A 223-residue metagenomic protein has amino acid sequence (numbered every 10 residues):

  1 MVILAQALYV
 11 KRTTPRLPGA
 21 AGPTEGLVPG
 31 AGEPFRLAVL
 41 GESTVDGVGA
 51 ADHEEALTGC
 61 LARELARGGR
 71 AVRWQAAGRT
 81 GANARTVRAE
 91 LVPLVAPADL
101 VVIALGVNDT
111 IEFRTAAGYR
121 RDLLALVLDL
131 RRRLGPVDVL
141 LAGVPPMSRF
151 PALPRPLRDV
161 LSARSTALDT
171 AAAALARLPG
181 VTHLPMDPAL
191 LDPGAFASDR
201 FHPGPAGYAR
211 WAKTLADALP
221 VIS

Functional and structural regions predicted by a protein language model:
M1-A38, A216, P220-S223: N-terminal secretory targeting modules
R36-A38, T44-D122: Conserved SGNH/GDSL esterase-like catalytic core that processes O-acyl groups on lipids and polysaccharides
H53, R114-D122, P156-R164, D199 (+1 more regions): Alpha-helix N-cap and loop-to-helix initiation/capping positions
A104, A142-G143: Alpha/beta-hydrolase-fold catalytic nucleophile elbow
L123-L128, D169: Generic structural signal for well-ordered alpha-helices, preferentially at hydrophobic/aromatic core positions
L134-D138: A short helix->loop->beta-strand "cap" motif at the edges of active sites that frequently abuts
R149-L184: Substrate-gating cap/lid alpha-helix
S198-S223: Histidine-centered active-site loop/cap adjacent to the catalytic His in serine esterases/O-acetyl transfer systems
